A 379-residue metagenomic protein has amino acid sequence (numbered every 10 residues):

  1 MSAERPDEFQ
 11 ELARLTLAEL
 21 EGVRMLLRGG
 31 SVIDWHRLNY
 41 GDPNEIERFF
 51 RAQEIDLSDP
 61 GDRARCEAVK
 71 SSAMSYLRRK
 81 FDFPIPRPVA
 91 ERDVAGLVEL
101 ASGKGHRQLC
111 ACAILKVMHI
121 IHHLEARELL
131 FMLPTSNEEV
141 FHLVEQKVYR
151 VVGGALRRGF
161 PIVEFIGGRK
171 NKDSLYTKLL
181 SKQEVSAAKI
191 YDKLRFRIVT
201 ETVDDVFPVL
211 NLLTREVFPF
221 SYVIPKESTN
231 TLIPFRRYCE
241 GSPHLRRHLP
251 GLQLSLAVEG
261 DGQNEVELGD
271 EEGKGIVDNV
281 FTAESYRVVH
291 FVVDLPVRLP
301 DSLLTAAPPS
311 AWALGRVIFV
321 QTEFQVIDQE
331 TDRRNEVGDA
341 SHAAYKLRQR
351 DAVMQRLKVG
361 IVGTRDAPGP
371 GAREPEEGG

Functional and structural regions predicted by a protein language model:
M1-K189, V337-D339, R350-A352, K358-G379: Charge-rich, low-complexity segments
S186-G379: Long beta-strand-rich cores associated with HINT superfamily self-processing modules
